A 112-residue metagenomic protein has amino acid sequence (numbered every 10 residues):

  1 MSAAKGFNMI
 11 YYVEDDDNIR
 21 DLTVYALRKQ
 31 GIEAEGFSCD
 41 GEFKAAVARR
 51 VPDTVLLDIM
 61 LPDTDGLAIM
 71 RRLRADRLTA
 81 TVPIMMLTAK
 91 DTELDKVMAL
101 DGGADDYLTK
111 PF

Functional and structural regions predicted by a protein language model:
E14: Conserved acidic carboxylate
D21-K29: Charged docking surfaces used in two-component/phosphorelay signaling
G36-T54: Acidic, metal-coordinating helix/loop segments flanking the phosphotransfer/catalytic sites of two-component signaling
V51-D53, L78-P83: His-Asp phosphorelay/catalytic-motif detector in bacterial-type signaling
D58, T88: Active-site residues of response regulator receiver
P62, A80, T92, K110: The feature encodes the CheY-like receiver
